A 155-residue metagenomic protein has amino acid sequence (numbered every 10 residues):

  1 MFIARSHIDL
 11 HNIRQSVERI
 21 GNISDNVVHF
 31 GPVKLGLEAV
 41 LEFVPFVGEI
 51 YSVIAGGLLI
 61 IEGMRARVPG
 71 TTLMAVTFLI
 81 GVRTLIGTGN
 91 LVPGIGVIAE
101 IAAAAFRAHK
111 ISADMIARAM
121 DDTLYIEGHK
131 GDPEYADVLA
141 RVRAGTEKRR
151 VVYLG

Functional and structural regions predicted by a protein language model:
M1-G155: Feature detects long, helix-prone N-terminal segments enriched in hydrophobes
